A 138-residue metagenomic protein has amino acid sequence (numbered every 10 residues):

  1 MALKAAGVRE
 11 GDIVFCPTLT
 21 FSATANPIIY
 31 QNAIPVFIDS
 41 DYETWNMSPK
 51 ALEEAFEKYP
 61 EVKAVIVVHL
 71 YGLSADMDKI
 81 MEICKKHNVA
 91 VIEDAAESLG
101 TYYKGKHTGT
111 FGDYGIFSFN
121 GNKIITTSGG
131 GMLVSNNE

Functional and structural regions predicted by a protein language model:
M1-I13, P27-I29, F37-D39, K106: Phosphate-binding glycine-rich loop
E10, C16, F37, V91-E93 (+1 more regions): Hydrophobic residues in well-ordered beta-strands that form the structural core
V14-P17, I28, F119, G131: Hydrophobic alpha-helical segments that mediate membrane insertion or helix-helix packing
L19, S40: Short beta->alpha hinge that forms the Motif I/post-I loop of the SAM-binding pocket
T20-A25: Conserved coil-to-alpha-helix start sites within the AMP-binding
N32: Structured binding elements
E43-T127, M132-E138: Active-site phosphate-binding strand-loop segment of PLP-dependent enzymes
